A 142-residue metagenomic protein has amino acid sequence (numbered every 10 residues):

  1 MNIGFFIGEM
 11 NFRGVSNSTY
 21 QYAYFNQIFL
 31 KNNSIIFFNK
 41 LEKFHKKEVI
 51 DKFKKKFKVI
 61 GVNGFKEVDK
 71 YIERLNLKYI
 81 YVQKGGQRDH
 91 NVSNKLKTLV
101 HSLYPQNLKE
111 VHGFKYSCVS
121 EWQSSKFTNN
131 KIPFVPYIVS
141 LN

Functional and structural regions predicted by a protein language model:
F5, I60, D69-D89, K97-H101: Short N-terminal targeting/anchoring amphipathic segment
I7-R13, Y20-K70, R74: N-terminal strand-loop element at the rim of the active site of nucleotide-sugar-dependent glycosyltransferases
V15-S18, Y81-G85, H101, C118-E121 (+1 more regions): Replace "coordinates the UDP/GDP/TDP-sugar" with "coordinates nucleotide-activated sugar donors
L41-V49, Q87-H90, N107-L108, S124-F127: Short, charged/polar "capping" segments at the starts of alpha-helices and the immediately preceding loops
N63-K66, K84-R88, S102-N107, I138-L141: Short beta->alpha connector loops
V100-S117, Q123: Membrane-proximal helix-turn-helix segments that form the acceptor-binding/catalytic region of lipid-linked
F114-N142: Donor nucleotide-sugar binding/catalytic pocket of nucleotide-sugar-dependent glycosyltransferases
